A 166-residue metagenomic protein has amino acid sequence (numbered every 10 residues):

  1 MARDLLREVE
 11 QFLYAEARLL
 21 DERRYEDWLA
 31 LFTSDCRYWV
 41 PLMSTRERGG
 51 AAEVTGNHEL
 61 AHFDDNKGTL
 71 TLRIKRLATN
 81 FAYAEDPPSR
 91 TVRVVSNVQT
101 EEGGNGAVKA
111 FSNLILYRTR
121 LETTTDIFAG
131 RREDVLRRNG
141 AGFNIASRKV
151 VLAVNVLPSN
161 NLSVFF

Functional and structural regions predicted by a protein language model:
M1-S34, R46: Short, low-complexity N-terminal intrinsically disordered segments enriched in polar/charged residues
Q11, V95, R131: Short, conserved clusters of charged catalytic residues that mark active-site and nucleotide-handling motifs
E16, W28, L70, A110 (+1 more regions): Hydrophobic pocket/interface hotspot
S34-F111: A solvent-exposed, acidic/Ser-Thr-rich amphipathic alpha-helical stretch
S89, Q99-F166: A beta-strand edge to alpha-helix "cap/lid" segment located at domain peripheries
